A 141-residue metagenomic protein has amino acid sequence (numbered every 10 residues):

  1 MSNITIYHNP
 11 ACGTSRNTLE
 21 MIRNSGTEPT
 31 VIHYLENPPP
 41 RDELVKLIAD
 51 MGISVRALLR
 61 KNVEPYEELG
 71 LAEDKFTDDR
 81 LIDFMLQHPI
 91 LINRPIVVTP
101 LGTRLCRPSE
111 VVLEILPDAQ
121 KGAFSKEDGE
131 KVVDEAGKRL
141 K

Functional and structural regions predicted by a protein language model:
S2, L86-N93, V98-K141: Non-globular targeting/processing and membrane-anchoring segments
T5-P10, T14-K75: Structural alpha/beta surface segment adjacent to cysteine/selenocysteine redox centers across thiol/disulfide enzymes
L47, F84-M85: A structural signal for short hydrophobic/aromatic patches embedded in well-ordered alpha helices
F76-D83: Glycine-rich, highly charged phosphate/nucleotide-binding loops
